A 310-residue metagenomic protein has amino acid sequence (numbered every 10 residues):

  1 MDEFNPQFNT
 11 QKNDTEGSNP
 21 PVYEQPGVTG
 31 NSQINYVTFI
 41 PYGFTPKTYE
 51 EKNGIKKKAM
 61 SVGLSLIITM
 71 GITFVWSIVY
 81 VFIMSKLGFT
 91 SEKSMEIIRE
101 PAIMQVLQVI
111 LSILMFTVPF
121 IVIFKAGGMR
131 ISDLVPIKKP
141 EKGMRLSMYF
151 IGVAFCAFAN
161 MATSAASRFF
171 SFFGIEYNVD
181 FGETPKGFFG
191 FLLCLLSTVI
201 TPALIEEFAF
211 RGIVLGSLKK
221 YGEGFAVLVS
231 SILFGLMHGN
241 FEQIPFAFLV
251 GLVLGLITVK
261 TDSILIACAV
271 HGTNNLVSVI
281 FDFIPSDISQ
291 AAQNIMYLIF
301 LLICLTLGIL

Functional and structural regions predicted by a protein language model:
M1-L134, T273-L310: N-terminal, membrane-interfacial amphipathic/helix-forming hydrophobic leader that caps and precedes the first
G43, F189-L310: Transmembrane helix-loop-helix hairpins at the membrane interface of multi-pass integral membrane proteins
T48-S61, E96-M104, K139-M144, P185-G190 (+6 more regions): Juxtamembrane/transmembrane-helix boundary motifs in multi-pass membrane proteins
K56-I68, I103, L107-L111, G143-I151 (+6 more regions): Alpha-helical transmembrane segments of integral membrane proteins
V62-S77, L146-M161, V259: Hydrophobic alpha-helical membrane-insertion segments
W76, P119-F120, F124, G128 (+5 more regions): Alpha-helical transmembrane segments of polytopic integral membrane proteins, especially the permease/helical cores
I78-S91, K125-D133, A165-F173, Y177 (+7 more regions): Membrane-interface elements of multi-pass transporters and channels
G88-E92, E96-M104, S132-I205: Juxtamembrane helix-loop-helix connectors linking adjacent transmembrane helices in multi-pass membrane enzymes
